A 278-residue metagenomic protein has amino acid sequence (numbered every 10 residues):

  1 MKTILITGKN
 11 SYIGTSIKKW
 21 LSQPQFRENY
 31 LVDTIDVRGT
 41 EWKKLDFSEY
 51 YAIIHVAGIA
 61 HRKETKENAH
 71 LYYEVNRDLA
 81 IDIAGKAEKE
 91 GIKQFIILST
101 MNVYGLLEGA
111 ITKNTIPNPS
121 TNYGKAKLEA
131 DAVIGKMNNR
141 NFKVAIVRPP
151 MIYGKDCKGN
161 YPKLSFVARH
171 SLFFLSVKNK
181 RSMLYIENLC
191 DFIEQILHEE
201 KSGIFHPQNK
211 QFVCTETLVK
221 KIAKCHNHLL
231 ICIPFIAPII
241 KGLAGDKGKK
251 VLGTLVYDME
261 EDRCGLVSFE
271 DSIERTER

Functional and structural regions predicted by a protein language model:
T3-S22: N-terminal Rossmann NAD(P)H-binding glycine-rich loop of SDR-like oxidoreductase domains
T40-D78, D82, K86: NAD(P)H-binding glycine-rich loop region in Rossmannoid oxidoreductase-like domains and their noncatalytic homologs
T65, F166-L184, N188: A conserved pocket-lining segment of Rossmann-fold NAD(P)-dependent short-chain dehydrogenase/reductase
Y73-A80, I96, A126-K127, S182: Short alpha-helix in the Rossmann-fold core of NAD(P)-dependent oxidoreductases
E74, E108-V147, M151-I152, F173: Catalytic helix-loop patch of NAD(P)-dependent Rossmann-fold dehydrogenases
I81-N122, A145: Conserved Rossmann-fold NAD(P)-dependent oxidoreductase catalytic core, especially the SDR/UDP-sugar
Y104, A145-K163: Flexible, glycine-rich beta-alpha linker
F192-K247, I273-R278: Mid/C-terminal beta-alpha module of Rossmann-like enzyme folds, strongest in SDR-family dehydrogenases/epimerases
